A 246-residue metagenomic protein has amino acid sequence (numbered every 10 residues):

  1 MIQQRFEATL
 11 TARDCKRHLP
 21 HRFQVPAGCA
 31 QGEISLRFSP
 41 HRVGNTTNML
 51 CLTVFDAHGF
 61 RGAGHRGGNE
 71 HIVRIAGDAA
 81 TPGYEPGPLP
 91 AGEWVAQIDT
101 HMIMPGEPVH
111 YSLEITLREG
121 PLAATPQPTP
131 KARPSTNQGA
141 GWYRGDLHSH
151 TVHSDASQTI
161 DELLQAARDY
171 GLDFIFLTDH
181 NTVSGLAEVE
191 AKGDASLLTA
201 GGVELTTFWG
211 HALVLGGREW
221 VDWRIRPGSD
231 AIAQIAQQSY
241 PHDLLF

Functional and structural regions predicted by a protein language model:
M1-R42, E114-P121, P128, A132-A140: Solvent-exposed, flexible loop/coil segments flanking beta-strands in beta-rich domains
I2-D14, F38-T81: Surface-exposed beta-strand/loop patches in noncatalytic accessory domains and peripheral targeting/linker segments
H18-H21, A79-G83: Short structured motifs
G28-L36, E85-H110: Noncatalytic modules at the cell exterior or secretory-pathway interfaces, chiefly beta-strand-rich lectin/adhesion
T46, M104-L117: Edge beta-strands of jelly-roll/beta-sandwich modules across compartments, strongly enriched in secreted/luminal
D56-H58, E119, R218: Solvent-exposed strand-loop boundary residues in beta-sheet-rich modules
T100-M102, L117, V203: Surface-exposed loop/turn motifs at beta-strand-loop junctions within extracellular Ig-like and Fibronectin type III
K131, S135-F246: A metal-dependent hydrolase metal-coordination microenvironment
